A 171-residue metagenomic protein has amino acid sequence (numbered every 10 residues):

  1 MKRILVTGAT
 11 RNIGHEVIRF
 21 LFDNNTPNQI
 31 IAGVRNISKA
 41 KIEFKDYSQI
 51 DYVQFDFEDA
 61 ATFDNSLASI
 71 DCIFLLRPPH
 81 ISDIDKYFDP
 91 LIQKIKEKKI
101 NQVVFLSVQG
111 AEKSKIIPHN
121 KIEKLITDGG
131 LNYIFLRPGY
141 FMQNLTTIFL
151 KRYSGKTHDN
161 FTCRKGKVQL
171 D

Functional and structural regions predicted by a protein language model:
K2-P27: N-terminal Rossmann NAD(P)H-binding glycine-rich loop of SDR-like oxidoreductase domains
R3-L5, Q102, T157: Residues that mark the start of a beta-strand
L5, V34-K98: NAD(P)H-binding glycine-rich loop region in Rossmannoid oxidoreductase-like domains and their noncatalytic homologs
N25-I30, S48-I50, L131: A generic structural motif
P27, V34, V103-S107: Conserved short hydrophobic patches within well-ordered secondary structure
P78-G155: Glycine-/Pro-rich loop/turn segments that contact NAD(P) or position catalytic residues in Rossmann-like domains
Y153-D171: A conserved pocket-lining segment of Rossmann-fold NAD(P)-dependent short-chain dehydrogenase/reductase
